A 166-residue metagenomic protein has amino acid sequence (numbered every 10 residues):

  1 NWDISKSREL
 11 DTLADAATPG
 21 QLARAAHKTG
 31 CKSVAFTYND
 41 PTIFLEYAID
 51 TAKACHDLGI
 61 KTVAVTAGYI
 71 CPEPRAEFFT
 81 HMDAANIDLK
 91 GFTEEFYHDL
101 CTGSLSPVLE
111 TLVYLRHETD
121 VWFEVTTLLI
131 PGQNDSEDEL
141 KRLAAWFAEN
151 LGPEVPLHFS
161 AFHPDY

Functional and structural regions predicted by a protein language model:
N1-A14: Canonical Radical SAM [4Fe-4S] cluster-binding loop centered on the CxxxCxxC motif and its immediate flanking residues
A14-D165: Conserved AdoMet/S-adenosylmethionine-binding subsite of the radical SAM
